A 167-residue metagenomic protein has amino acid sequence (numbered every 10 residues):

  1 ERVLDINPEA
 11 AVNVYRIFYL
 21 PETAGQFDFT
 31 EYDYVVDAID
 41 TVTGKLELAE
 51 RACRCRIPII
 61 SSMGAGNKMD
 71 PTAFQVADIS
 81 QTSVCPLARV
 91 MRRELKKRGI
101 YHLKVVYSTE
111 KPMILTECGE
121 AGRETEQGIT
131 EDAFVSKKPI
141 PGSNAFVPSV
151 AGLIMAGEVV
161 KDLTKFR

Functional and structural regions predicted by a protein language model:
E1-R167: Adenine nucleotide-associated cytosolic modules
